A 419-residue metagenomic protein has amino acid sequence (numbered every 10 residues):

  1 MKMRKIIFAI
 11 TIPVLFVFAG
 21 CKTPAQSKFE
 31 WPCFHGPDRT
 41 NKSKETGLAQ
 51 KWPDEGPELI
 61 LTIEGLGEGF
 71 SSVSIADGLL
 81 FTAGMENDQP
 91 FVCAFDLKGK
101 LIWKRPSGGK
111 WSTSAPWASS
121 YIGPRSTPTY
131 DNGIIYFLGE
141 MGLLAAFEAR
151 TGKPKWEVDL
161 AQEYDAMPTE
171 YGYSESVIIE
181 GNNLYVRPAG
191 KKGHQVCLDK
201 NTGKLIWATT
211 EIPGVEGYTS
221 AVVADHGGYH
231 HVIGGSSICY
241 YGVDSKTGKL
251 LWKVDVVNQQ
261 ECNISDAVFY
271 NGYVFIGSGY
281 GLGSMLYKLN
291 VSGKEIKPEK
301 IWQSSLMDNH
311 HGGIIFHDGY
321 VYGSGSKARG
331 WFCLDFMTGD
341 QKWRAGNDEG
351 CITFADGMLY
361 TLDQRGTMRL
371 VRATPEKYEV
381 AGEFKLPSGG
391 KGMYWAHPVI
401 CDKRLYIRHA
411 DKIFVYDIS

Functional and structural regions predicted by a protein language model:
M1-I10: Bacterial N-terminal signal peptides that target proteins for export
A9-V17: Bacterial N-terminal signal peptides
K22-S419: Noncatalytic, solvent-exposed loop/strand surfaces of beta-propeller-type extracellular/periplasmic domains
